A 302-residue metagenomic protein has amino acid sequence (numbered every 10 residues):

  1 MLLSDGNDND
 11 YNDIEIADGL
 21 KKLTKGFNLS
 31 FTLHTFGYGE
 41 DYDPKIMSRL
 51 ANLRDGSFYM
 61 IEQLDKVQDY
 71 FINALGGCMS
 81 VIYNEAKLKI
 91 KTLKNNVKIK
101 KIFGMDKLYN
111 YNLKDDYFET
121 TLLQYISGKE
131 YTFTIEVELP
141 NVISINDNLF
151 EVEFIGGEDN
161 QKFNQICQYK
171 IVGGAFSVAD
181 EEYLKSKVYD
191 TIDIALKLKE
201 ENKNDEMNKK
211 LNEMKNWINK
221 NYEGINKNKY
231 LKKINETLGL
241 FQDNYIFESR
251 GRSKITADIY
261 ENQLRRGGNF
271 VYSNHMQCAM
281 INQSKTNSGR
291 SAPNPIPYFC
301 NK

Functional and structural regions predicted by a protein language model:
M1-L2: A short alpha/beta connector and helix-capping loop motif
D5-G6: Active-site metal-binding loops of divalent metal-dependent hydrolases
D10: Catalytic P-loop NTPase motifs of RecA-like helicase/translocase cores
I14-T32, Y38-D159: Acidic, polar loop-rich interaction surfaces within structured domains
T35-F36, L184: A generic structural signal for short
L139-K302: Long, acidic serine/threonine- and proline-rich intrinsically disordered regions
